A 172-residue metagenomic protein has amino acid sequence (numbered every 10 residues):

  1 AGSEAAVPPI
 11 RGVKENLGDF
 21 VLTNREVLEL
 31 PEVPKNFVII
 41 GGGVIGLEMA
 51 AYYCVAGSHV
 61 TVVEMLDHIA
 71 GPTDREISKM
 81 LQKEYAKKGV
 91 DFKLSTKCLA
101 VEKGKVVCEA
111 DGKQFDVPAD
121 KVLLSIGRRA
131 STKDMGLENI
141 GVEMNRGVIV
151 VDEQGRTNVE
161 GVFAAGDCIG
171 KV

Functional and structural regions predicted by a protein language model:
A1-F20, N36: Glycine/serine-rich phosphate-binding loop and adjoining beta1-alpha1 elements at the start of nucleotide-handling
A1-S3, A110, L123, G127-R128: Short glycine-/small-residue-rich Rossmann-like dinucleotide-binding loops
G2, G41-G46, G127, G166-D167: Conserved phosphate-binding and hydrolysis motifs of nucleotide-dependent enzymes
E4-A6, I45-G46, I69, R129-T132: Glycine-rich nucleotide phosphate-binding loop and flanking beta-alpha elements of Rossmann-like dinucleotide-binding
E4-A6, K93, E143-N145: A short alpha-helix-loop-beta-strand transition element characteristic of N-terminal alpha/beta dinucleotide-binding
P9-K14, A50-Y52, D74-R75, D134-E138: Short amphipathic alpha-helical segments
E15-V33, D116-V172: FAD-site-proximal beta/loop scaffold in flavoenzymes
L28-E29, P34-V38, V44-Q114, V172: Rossmann-like dinucleotide-binding cores of NAD(P)H-dependent redox enzymes
